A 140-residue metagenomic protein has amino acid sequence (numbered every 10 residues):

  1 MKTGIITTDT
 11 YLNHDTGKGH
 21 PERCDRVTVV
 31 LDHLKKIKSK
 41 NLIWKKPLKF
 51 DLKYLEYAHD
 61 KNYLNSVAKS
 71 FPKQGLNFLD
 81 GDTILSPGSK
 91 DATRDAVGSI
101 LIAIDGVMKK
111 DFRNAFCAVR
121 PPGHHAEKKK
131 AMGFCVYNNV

Functional and structural regions predicted by a protein language model:
M1-N139: HDAC/HDAC-like amidohydrolase catalytic core signature
